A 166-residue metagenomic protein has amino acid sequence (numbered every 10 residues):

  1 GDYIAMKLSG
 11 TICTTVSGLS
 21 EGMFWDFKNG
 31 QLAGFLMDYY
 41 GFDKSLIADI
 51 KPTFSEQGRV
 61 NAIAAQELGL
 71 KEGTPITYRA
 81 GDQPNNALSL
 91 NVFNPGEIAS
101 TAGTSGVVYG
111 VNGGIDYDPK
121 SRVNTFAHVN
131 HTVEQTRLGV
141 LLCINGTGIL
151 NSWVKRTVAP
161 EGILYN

Functional and structural regions predicted by a protein language model:
D2-C13, G18, M23-G34, D38-G41 (+1 more regions): Active-site core segments that coordinate phosphate-bearing ligands/cofactors across diverse enzyme families
K44: Divalent-metal (Mg2+/Mn2+/Ca2+)-assisted nucleotide/phosphate chemistry catalytic cores
S55-E56: Glycine-rich, mobile lid/loop segments that gate access to catalytic sites or pores
